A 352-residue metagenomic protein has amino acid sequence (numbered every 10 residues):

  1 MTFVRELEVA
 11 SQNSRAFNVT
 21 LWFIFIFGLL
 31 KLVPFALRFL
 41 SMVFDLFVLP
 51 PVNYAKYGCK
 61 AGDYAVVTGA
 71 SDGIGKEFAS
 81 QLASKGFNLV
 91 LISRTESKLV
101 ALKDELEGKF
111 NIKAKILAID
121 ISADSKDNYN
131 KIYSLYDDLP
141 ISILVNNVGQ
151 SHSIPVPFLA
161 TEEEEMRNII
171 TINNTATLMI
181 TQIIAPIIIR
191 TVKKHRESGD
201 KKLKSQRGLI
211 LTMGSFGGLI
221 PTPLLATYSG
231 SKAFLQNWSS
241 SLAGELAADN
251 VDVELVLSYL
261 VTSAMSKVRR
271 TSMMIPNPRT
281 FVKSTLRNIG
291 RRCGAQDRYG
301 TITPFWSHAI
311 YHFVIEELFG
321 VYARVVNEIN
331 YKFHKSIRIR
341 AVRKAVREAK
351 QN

Functional and structural regions predicted by a protein language model:
M1-Y64, R190-K193, A323-N352: Non-catalytic terminal and boundary segments that flank Rossmann-like NAD(P)-dependent oxidoreductase
S41-V90, R94: Canonical Rossmann dinucleotide-binding motif of NAD(H)/NADP(H)-dependent dehydrogenases/reductases, specifically
T68, A118, I141-Q150, N173 (+1 more regions): Rossmann-fold scaffold of SDR-type NAD(P)-dependent oxidoreductases
E107-S125: Rossmann-fold cofactor-recognition segment
L135, Q150, L159-L178, L235: Catalytic Tyr-X3-Lys loop
V145, I180-I184, I188, W238-S239: Hydrophobic positions on the long internal alpha-helix of Rossmann-like NAD(P)-dependent oxidoreductase domains
I189-F234, S239-S240, G244-A247, Y259-V261: Catalytic loop of short-chain dehydrogenase/reductase
N237, A243-R324: SDR active-site lid
